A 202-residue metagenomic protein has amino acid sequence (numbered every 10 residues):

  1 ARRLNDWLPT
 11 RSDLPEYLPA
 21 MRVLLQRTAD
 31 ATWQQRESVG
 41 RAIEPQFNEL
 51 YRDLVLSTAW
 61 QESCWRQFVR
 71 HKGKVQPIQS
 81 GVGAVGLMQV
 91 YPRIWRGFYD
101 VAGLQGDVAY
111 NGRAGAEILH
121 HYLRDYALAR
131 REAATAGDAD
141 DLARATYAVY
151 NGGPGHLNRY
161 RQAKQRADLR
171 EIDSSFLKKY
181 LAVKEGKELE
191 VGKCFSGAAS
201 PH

Functional and structural regions predicted by a protein language model:
R2-H202: Catalytic glycan-binding domains that act on GlcNAc-containing polysaccharides
